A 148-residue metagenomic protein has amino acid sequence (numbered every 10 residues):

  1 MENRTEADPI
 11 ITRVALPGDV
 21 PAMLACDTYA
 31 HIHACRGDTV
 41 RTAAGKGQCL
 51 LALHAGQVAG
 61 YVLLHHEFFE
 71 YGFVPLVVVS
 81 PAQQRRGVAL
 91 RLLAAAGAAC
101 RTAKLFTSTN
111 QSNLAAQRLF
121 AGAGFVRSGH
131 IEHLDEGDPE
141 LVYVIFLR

Functional and structural regions predicted by a protein language model:
T5-E6, I10, V14-L76, S80 (+3 more regions): Acetyl-CoA-dependent GNAT
E70, A103, V126: Short acidic/polar active-site loop segments enriched in Thr and Asp
L76-Q84, T109-N110: A short, internal acetyl-CoA/4′-phosphopantetheine-binding micro-motif in the GNAT/acyltransferase core
V79, R85-A98, R118-G122: Conserved acetyl-CoA-binding loop-helix of GNAT-fold acetyltransferases
A99-Q111: Conserved GNAT acetyl-CoA-binding A-motif
F106-T109, V126-V142: Conserved catalytic-core motifs of GNAT/GCN5-like acyltransferases
L114-R127, E132: Conserved N-terminal glycine/acidic-rich loop preference
